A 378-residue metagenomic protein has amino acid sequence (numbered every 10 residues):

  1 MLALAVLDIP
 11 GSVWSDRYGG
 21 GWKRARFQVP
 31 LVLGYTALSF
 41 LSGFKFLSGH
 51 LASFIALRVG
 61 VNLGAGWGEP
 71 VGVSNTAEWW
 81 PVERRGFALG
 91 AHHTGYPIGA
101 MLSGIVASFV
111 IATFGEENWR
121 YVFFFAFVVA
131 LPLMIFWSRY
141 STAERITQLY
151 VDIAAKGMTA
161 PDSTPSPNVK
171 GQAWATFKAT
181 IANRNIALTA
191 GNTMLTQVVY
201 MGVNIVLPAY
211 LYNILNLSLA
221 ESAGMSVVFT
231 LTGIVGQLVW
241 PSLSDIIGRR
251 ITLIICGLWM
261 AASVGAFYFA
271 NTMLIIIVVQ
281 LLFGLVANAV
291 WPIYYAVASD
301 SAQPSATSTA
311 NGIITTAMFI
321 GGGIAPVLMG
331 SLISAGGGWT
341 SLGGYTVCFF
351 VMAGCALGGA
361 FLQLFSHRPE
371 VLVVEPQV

Functional and structural regions predicted by a protein language model:
M1-S15, V227-V239: Central cavity-lining transmembrane alpha-helices of secondary-active solute carriers, predominantly the Major
L33-S48, L258-N271: C-terminal ends and interior cores of transmembrane alpha-helices in multi-pass membrane transporters/permeases
L57-G95: Cytoplasmic helix-loop-helix junction between adjacent transmembrane helices in 12-TM secondary transporters
G86-I105, A317-P326: Glycine-rich segments within core transmembrane alpha-helices of 12-TM secondary carriers
H92-T142: Helix-loop-helix hairpin linking two adjacent transmembrane segments in secondary transporters
F127-A155, G359-H367: C-terminal membrane-cytosol helix-exit motif in multi-pass small-molecule transporters
N183-I234, A325: Extracytoplasmic gate region of multi-pass secondary transporters
S244, R249-V297: C-terminal transmembrane helical hairpin of 12-TM major facilitator-type secondary transporters
